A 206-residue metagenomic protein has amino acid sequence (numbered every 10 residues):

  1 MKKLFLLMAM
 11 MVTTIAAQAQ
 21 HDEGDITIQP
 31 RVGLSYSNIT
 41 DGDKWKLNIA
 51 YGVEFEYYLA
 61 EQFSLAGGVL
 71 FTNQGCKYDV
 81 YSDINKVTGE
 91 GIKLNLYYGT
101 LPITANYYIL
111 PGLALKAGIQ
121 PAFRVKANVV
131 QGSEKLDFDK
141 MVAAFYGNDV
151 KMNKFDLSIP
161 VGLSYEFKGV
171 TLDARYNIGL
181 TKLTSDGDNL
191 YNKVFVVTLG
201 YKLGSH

Functional and structural regions predicted by a protein language model:
M1-I28, L199-H206: Bacterial Sec-dependent N-terminal signal peptides
H21-E23, A60, L110, A122 (+2 more regions): Outer-membrane beta-barrel channels and translocator barrels
I28, L47-V53, G99-I103, L157-V161 (+2 more regions): Hydrophobic, lipid-facing positions within transmembrane beta-strands of outer-membrane proteins
L34-N38, F71-G75, P121-V125, F167-G169 (+2 more regions): Transmembrane beta-strands of outer-membrane beta-barrel pores
S35-E54, T184: Surface-exposed strand-loop-strand hairpins of Gram-negative outer-membrane beta-barrel proteins
D41-G42, N73-Y97, V125-N153, K182-D188: Flexible, solvent-exposed loop segments that connect beta-strands
Q62-L65, L113-L115, G169-A174: Repeated loop/turn-to-beta-strand initiation elements of outer-membrane beta-barrel proteins
I84-G118: Helix-adjacent hinge/juxtasegments
